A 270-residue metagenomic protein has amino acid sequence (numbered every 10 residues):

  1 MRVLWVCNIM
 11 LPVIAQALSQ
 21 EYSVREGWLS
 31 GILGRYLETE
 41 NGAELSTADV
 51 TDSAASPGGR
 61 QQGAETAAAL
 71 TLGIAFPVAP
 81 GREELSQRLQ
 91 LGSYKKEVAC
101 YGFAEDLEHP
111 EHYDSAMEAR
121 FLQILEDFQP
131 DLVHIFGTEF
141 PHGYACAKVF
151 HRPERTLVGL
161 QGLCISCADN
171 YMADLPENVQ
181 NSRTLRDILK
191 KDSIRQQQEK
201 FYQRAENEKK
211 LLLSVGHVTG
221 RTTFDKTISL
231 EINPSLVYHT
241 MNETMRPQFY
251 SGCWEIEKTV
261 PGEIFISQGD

Functional and structural regions predicted by a protein language model:
M1-Q87, G92-A99: N-terminal subdomain of nucleotide-sugar transferases
V3-L4, L132, F150-K190, V237-N242: Active-site proximal beta-strand in glycosyltransferases
L4, E257-D270: Conserved donor-binding/catalytic core segment of Leloir-type glycosyltransferases
N8, P77, F136-T138, Q203-R204 (+2 more regions): Replace "coordinates the UDP/GDP/TDP-sugar" with "coordinates nucleotide-activated sugar donors
S56, I124-F140, C146, L157: Short N-terminal targeting/anchoring amphipathic segment
K95-A119, I135, L189-K200: A short, charged, and often flexible helix/loop element on the N-terminal side of the glycosyltransferase catalytic
C164, V179-H217, E231: Membrane-proximal helix-turn-helix segments that form the acceptor-binding/catalytic region of lipid-linked
L230, T244-G262: Acidic anion/phosphate-binding donor-loop and adjacent secondary structure in glycosyltransferase catalytic cores
